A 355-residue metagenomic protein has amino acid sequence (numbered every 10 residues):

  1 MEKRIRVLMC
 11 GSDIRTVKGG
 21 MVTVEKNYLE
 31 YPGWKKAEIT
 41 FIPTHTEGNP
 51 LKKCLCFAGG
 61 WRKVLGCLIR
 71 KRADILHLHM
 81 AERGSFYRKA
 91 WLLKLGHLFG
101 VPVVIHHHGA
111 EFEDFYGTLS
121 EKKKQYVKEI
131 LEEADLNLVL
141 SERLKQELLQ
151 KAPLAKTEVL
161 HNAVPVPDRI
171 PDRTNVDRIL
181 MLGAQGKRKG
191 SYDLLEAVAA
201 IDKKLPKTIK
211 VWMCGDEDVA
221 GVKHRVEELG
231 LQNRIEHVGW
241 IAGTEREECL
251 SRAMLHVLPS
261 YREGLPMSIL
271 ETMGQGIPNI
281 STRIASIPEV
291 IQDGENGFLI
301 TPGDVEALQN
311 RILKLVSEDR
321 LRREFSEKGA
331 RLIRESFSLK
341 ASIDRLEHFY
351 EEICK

Functional and structural regions predicted by a protein language model:
L8-C10, P171-A200, W212-C214: Conserved donor-binding/catalytic core segment of Leloir-type glycosyltransferases
P43-T46, L182, K210-K223, G239: Glycosyltransferase donor-sugar binding loop
Y126-R169: Donor nucleotide-sugar binding/catalytic pocket of nucleotide-sugar-dependent glycosyltransferases
K223-I241: Nucleotide-activated donor-binding/catalytic signature segment of Leloir-type glycosyltransferases, i.e., the conserved
Y261: Aromatic "clamp/platform" in nucleotide-sugar-dependent glycosyltransferases that forms part of the donor/acceptor
P278-S281: Short hydrophobic beta-strand element within catalytic cores of glycosyltransferases and related nucleotide-activated
D293-G294, F298-V305, K314-D319: Conserved acidic donor-binding segment of nucleotide-sugar-dependent glycosyltransferases
A307, K314, L321-S336, S342-H348: A short, well-ordered alpha-helix in the C-terminal region of glycosyltransferases
